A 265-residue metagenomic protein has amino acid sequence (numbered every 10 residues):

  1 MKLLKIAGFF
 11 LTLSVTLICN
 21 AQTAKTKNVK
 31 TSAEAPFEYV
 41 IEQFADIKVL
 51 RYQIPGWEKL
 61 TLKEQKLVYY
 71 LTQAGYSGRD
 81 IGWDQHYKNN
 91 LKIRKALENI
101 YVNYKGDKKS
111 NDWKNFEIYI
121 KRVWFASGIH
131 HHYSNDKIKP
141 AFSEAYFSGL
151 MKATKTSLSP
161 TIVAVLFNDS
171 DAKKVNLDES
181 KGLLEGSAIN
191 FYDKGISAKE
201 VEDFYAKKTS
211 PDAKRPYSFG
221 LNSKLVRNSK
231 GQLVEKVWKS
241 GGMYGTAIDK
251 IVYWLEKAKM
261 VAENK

Functional and structural regions predicted by a protein language model:
M1-I6, Q22: Positively charged n-region of N-terminal signal peptides that target proteins for export
K5-G8, N28: Sequence-pattern detector for short linear motifs and compositional/periodic biases rather than a specific fold
A7-T16: Bacterial N-terminal signal peptides
V15-I18, A74: Residues in and immediately flanking transmembrane alpha helices
C19-T26: Boundary at the C-terminal end of the N-terminal hydrophobic targeting segment
K27-S229, L233-E263: N-terminal helix-rich structural modules
